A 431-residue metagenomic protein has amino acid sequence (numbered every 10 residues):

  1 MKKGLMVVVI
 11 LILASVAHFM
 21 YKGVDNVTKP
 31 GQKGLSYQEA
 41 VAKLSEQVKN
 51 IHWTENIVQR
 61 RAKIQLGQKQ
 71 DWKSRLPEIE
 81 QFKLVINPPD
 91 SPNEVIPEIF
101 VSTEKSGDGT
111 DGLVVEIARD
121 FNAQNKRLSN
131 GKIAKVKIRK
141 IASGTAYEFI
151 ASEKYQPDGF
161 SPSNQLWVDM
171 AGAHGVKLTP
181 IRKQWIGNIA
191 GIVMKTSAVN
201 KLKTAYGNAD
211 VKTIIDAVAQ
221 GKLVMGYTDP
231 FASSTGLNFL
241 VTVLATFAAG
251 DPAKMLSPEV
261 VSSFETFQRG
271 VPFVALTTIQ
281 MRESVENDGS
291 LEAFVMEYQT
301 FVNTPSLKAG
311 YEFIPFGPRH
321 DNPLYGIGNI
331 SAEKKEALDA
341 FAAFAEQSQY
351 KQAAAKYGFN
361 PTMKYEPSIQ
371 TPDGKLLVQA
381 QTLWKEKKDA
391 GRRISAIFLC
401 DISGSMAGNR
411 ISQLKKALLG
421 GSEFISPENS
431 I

Functional and structural regions predicted by a protein language model:
M1-L11: N-terminal Sec-pathway targeting helices
H18, D25-E80, D90-S91, N329-C400 (+2 more regions): Extracellular/periplasmic juxtamembrane helices and adjacent flexible linkers that interface with membrane partners
T28-A232: N-terminal segment of the mature folded domain
F100-E104, V218, K222-G236, L240-G250 (+2 more regions): Short beta-strand->loop
R182-I192, V261-F267, P305-S331, K335 (+1 more regions): Periplasmic-binding protein-like
Y206-D216, V224-F231, T242, P323-G358: Bilobed periplasmic-binding protein/Venus flytrap-like ligand-binding cleft at the lobe interface of extracytoplasmic
A248-F313: Ligand-binding pocket segment of bilobal, Venus flytrap-like solute-binding proteins
R393-I394, L399, G404-I431: …and closely analogous acidic/polar surface helices at protein-protein or active-site interfaces in A-domain-like
